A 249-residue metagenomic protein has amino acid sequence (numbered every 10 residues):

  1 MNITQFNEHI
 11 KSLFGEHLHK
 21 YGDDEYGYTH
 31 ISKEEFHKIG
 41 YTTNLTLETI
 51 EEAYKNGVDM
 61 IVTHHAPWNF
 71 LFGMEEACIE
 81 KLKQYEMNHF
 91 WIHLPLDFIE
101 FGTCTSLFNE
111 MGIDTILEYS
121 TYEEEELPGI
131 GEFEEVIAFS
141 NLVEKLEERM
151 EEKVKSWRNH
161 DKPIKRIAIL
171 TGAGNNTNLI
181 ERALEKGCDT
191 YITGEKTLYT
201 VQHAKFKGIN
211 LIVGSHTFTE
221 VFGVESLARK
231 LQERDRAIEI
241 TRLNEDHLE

Functional and structural regions predicted by a protein language model:
M1-E249: Active-site catalytic microenvironments in core metabolic enzymes, especially phosphate/sugar-handling
